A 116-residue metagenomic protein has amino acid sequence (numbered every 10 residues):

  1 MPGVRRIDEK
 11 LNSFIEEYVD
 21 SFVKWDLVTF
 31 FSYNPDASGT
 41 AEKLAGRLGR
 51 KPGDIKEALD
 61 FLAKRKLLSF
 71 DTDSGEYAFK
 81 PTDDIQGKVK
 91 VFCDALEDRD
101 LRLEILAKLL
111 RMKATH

Functional and structural regions predicted by a protein language model:
P2-D26: Short alpha-helical segments that sit at the start of domains
E16-F22, F70-A95: Short, cationic-aromatic polyanion-contact patches
E17-Y18, S32-A37, K64: Short helix-capping/hinge SLiMs at alpha-helix to coil transitions
L27, A37-G46: Short acidic, hydrophobic short linear motifs in intrinsically disordered regions
G49-K64: Short amphipathic alpha-helical interaction segments
P52, S69-F70: Short beta-strand "wing" residues that participate in macromolecule-binding interfaces
K88-H116: Amphipathic alpha-helical dimerization/coiled-coil segments that flank or bridge DNA-binding/regulatory modules
